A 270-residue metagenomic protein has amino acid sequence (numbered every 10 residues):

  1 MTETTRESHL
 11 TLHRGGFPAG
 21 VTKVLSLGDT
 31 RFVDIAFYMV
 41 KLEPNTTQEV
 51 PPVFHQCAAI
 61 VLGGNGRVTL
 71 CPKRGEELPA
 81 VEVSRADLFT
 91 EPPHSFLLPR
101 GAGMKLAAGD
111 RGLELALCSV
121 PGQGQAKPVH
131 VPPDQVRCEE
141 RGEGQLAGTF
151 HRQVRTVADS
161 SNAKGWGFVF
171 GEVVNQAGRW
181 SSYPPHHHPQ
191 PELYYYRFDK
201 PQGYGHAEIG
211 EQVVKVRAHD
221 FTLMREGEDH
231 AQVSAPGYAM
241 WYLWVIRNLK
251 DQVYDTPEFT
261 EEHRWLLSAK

Functional and structural regions predicted by a protein language model:
T2, L10, R14-P18: Non-transmembrane, aqueous-exposed alpha-helical and coiled segments at domain scale
G15-E49, Q56, Q145-E192: A short glycine-rich, His/Asp/Glu-containing loop-to-beta-strand
D29, F37-A108: Extended, compositionally biased flexible segments
F37-K41, A58, S95-L97, L117 (+4 more regions): Conserved hydrophobic/aromatic beta-strand scaffold that supports enzyme active sites
V53-L78, A177-G178, Y183, P189-F221 (+1 more regions): Glycine- and acidic-residue-biased ligand/ion/polar-headgroup-sensing regions
D87, R111-Q153, E208, L243-K270: Double-stranded beta-helix
F89-G109, V120, K215-G237, L243-R247: Conserved metal-binding segment of the jelly-roll/cupin
R100, A108-D110, L117-G122, A158 (+3 more regions): Short, structured patches in soluble enzyme cores that scaffold and shape functional sites
